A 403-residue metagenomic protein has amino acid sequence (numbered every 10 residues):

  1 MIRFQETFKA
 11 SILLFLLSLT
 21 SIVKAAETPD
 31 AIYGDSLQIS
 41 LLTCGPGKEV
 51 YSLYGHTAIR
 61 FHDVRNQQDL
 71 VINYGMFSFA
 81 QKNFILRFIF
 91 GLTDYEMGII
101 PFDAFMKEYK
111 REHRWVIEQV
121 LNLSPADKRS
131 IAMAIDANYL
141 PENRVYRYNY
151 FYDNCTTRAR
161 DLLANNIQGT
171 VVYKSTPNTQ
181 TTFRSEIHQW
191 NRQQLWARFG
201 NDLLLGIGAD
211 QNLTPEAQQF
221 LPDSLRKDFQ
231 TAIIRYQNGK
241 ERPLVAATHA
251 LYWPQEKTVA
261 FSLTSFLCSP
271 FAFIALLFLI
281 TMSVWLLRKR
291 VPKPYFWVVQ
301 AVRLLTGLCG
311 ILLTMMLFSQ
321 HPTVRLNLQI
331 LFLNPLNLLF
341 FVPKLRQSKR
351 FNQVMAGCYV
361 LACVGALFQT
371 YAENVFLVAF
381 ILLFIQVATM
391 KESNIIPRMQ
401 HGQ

Functional and structural regions predicted by a protein language model:
M1-T28, P397-Q403: Bacterial Sec-dependent N-terminal signal peptides
F15-L16, A26-G34, L41, N143-V145: Internal catalytic domains of large membrane-associated glycosyltransferases
D30-I32, D63-Q68, N122-D127: A short, structured loop/turn motif at beta-sheet edges
A31, V50-Y51, H62, N191-L195: A general structural signal for short secondary-structure junctions and capping/turn motifs
I32-Y33, V50, F261, I330: Alpha-helical membrane-anchoring segments
D35-H113: Glycine-rich catalytic cores of cysteine/serine-nucleophile enzymes that process amide/ester linkages in cell-envelope
S78-I167: A cross-kingdom signal targeting lumenal/periplasmic-facing segments of multi-pass membrane and secretory-pathway
A137-N337, F341-P343, S348-M355, Y359-Q403: Activation targets extended, charge/polar-rich intrinsically disordered C-terminal tails
